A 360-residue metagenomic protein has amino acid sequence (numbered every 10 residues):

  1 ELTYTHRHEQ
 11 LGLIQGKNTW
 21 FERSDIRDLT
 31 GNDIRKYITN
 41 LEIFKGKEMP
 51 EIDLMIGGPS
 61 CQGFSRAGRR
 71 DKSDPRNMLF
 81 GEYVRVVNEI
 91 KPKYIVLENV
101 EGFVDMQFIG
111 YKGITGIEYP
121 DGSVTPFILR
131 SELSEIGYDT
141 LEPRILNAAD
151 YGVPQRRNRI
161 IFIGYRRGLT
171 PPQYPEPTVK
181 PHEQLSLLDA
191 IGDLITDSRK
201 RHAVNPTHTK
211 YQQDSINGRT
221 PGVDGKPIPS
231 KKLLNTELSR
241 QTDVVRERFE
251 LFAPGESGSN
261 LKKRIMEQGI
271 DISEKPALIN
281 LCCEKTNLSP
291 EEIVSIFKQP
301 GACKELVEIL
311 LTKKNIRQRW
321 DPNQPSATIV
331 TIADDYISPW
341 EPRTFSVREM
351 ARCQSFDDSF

Functional and structural regions predicted by a protein language model:
E1-Y94, N99-G122, S134: Core alpha/beta nucleotide-donor-binding catalytic domains of modification enzymes
L54, L146-G152, I316-R317: Short, solvent-exposed loop/turn elements at beta->coil junctions and helix N-caps that rim active or binding pockets
Q62-R66, S73, F103-M106, G152-R156 (+2 more regions): Short catalytic/ligand-binding loop motif for oxyanion handling, primarily in non-cytosolic enzymes, centered on
E101, Y138-D150: Conserved S-adenosyl-L-methionine
T125, E142, R156-I160, L187 (+1 more regions): Residues that flank catalytic or metal-binding motifs in active/ligand-binding sites
V153-K210: Flexible, glycine-/basic-rich loop-and-beta segments that form/coincide with the SAM-dependent methyltransferase
G218-F360: C-terminal target-recognition/interaction regions appended to catalytic cores
